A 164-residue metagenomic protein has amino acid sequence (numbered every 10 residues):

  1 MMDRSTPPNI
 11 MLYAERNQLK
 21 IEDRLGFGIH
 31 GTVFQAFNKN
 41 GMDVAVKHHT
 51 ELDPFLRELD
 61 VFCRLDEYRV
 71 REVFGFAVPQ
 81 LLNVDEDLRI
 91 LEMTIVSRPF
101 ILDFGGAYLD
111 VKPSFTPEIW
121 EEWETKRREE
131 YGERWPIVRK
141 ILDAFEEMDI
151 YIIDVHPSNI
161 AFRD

Functional and structural regions predicted by a protein language model:
M2-N40: ATP-binding glycine-rich phosphate-binding loop
E22, I29-E67: ATP-binding glycine-rich loop module of kinase domains
R24-G26, L81-V84, I153-D154: Short beta-strand
Q35-K39, I95, R163: Active-site beta-strand termini and strand-to-loop segments that position acidic
V73-R134: Conserved structural core of kinase catalytic domains
K140-A144: Conserved hydrophobic core/spine positions of the Hanks-type protein kinase catalytic domain
F145-P157, F162: Catalytic-loop of the protein kinase fold
